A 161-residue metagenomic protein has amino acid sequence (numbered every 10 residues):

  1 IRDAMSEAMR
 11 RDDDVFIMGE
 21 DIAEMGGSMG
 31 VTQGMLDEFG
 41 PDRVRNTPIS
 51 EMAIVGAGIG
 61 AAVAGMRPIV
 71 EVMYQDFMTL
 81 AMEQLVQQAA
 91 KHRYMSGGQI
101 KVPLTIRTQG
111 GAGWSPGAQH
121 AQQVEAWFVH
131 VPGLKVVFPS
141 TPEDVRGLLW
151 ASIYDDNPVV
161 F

Functional and structural regions predicted by a protein language model:
I1-V160: Thiamine diphosphate
